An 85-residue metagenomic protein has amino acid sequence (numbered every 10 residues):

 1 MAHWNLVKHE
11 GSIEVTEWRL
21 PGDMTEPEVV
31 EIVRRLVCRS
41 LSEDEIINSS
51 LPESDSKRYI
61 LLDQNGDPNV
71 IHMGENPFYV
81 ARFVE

Functional and structural regions predicted by a protein language model:
M1-R19: Short, extreme N-terminal segment that most often corresponds to the first beta-strand
H9-G11, D23, P27, S54 (+1 more regions): Generic structural motif
E10, V15, M24, N65 (+1 more regions): A generic structural signal for solvent-exposed, polar alpha-helical segments
E14-E43: Short, flexible N-terminal segments of the mature chain
I32-E85: Acidic, low-complexity intrinsically disordered segments
